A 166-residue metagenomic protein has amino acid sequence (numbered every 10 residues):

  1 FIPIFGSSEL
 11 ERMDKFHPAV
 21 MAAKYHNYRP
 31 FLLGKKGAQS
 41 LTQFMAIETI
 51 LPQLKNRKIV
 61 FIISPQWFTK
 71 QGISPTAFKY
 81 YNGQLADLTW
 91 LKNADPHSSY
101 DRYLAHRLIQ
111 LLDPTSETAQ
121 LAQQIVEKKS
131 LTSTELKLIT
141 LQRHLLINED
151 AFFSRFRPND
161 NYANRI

Functional and structural regions predicted by a protein language model:
I2-S7: Short hydrophobic beta-strand that contains or immediately precedes a catalytic carboxylate
E9-Y100: Membrane-embedded segments
D87-I166: Secreted/periplasmic serine-hydrolase-like ester/acetyl group-modifying domain
